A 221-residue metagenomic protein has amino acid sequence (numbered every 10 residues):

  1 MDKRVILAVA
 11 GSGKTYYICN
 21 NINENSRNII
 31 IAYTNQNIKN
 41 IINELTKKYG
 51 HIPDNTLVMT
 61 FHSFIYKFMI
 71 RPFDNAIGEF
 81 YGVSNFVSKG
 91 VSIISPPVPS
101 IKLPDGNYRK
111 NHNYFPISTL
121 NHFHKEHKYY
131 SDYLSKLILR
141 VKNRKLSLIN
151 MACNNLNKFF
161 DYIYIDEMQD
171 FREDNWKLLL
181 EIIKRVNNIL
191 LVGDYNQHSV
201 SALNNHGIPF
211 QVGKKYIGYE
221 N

Functional and structural regions predicted by a protein language model:
M1-P72: P-loop NTPase Walker
D2-A8, Y17, S88-Y162, E173-L178 (+2 more regions): Accessory N-terminal region flanking or inserted into the helicase ATPase core in nucleic-acid motor proteins
K3-Y16, E24, Y162, Q169-N221: Conserved helicase motor core of SF1/SF2 NTP-dependent helicases
E44, V83-F86, I101: N-terminal accessory interaction module
K47-L57, I65-G78, N204-N221: Ligand-binding grooves and catalytic loops that recognize ribose/phosphate and carbohydrate rings, and esterified lipid
M59, Y164-I165: Short hydrophobic beta-strand that contains or immediately precedes a catalytic carboxylate
A76, F80-I94: Short secondary-structure junctions
